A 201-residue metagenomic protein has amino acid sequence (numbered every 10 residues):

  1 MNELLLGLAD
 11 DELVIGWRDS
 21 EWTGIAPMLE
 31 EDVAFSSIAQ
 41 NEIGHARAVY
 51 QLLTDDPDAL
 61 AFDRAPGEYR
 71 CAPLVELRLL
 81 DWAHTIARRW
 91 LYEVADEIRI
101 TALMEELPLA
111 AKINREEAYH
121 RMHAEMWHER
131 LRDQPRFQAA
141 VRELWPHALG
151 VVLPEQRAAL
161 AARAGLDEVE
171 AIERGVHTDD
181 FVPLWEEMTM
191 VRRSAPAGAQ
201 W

Functional and structural regions predicted by a protein language model:
M1-L6, D63-R89, L144-E155: Acidic/His metal-coordination segments adjacent to aromatic residues that form catalytic metal sites in metalloenzymes
L5-L8, F35, I86, A110-I113 (+1 more regions): Hydrophobic packing residues in well-ordered alpha-helices of helical domains and bundles
D11-D19, H45, V49, Y92-R99 (+1 more regions): Amphipathic, well-ordered alpha-helical segments in soluble domains
I15-S37, A95-P108: Helix-loop segments that flank and shape redox-cofactor active sites
A39-P66, A124-L131: Conserved alpha-helical segments that form or flank metal/cofactor-binding pockets of metalloenzymes
P73-H123: Internal, conserved structured core segments that host functional sites
L107-Q156: A contiguous pocket-lining binding segment that forms or flanks enzyme active sites
R136-W201: Extended, helix-rich structural scaffolds rather than catalytic motifs
